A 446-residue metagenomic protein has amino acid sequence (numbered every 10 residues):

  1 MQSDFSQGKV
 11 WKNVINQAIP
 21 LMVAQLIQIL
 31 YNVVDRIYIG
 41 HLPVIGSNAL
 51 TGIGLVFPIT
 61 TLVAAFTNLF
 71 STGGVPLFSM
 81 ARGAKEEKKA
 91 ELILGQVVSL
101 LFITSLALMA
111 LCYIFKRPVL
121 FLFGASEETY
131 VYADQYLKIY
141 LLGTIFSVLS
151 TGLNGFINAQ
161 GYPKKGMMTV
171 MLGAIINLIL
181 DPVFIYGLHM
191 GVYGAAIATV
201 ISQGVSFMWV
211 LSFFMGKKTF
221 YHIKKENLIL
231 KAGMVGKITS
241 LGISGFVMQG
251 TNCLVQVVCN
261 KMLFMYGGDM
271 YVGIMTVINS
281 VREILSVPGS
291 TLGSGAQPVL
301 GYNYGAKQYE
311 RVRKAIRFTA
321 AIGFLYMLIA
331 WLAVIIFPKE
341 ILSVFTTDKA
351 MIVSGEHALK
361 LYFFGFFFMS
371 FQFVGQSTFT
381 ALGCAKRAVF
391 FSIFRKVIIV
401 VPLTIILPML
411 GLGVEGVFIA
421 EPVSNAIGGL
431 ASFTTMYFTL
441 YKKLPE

Functional and structural regions predicted by a protein language model:
M1-A18, F78-G143, H189-G242, L300-G365 (+1 more regions): Short alpha-helical transmembrane segments in multi-pass integral membrane proteins
F5-I45, P58-G73, L77, F102-M109 (+5 more regions): N-terminal transmembrane alpha-helices
N16-D35, I139, G173, S202-S206 (+3 more regions): Transmembrane helical elements of multi-pass membrane transporters/channels
L26, L30-T51, L120-E127, V183-M190 (+5 more regions): Helix-terminus/linker motif at the lipid-water interface of multi-pass membrane proteins
S47-P58, L137, A196, D269-I284 (+2 more regions): Small-residue hotspots at the loop-to-helix junctions and early N-terminal turns of transmembrane alpha-helices
L50-A110, S147-G166, N260, I274-L332 (+3 more regions): Small-residue-rich hydrophobic transmembrane alpha-helices
L62, N177-D181, F207-L211, E283-V287 (+3 more regions): Hydrophobic transmembrane alpha-helices of multi-pass small-molecule transporters
N68-S71, Y140-N158, T169-A174, A195-M208 (+4 more regions): Short runs within selected transmembrane alpha-helices of multi-pass transporters and secretion channels
